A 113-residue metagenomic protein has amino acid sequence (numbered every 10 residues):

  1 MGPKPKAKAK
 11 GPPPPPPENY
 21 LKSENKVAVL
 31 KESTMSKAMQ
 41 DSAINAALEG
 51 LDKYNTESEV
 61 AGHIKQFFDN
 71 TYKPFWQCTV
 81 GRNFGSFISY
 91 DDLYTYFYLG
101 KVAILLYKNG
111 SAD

Functional and structural regions predicted by a protein language model:
G2-D113: Charged, amphipathic alpha-helical regulatory modules used for macromolecular assembly or allosteric control
